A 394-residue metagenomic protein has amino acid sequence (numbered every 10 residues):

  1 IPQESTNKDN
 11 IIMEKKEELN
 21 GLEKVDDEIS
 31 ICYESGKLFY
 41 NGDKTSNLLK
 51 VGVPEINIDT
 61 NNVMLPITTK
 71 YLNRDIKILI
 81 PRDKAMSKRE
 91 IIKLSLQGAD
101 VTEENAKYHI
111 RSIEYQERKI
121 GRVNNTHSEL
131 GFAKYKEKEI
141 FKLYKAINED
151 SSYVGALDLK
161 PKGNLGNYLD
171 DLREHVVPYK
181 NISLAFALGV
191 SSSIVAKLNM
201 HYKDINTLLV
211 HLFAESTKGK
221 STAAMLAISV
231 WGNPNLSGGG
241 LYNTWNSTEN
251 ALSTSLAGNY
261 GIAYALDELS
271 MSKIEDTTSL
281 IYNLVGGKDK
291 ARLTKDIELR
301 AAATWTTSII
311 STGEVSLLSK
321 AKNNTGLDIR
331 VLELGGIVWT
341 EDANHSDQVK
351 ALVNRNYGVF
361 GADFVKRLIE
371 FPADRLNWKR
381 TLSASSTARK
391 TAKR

Functional and structural regions predicted by a protein language model:
P2-V177, T254-S255, N259-I262, W378: Conserved glycine-centered beta->alpha loop in an early N-terminal alpha/beta scaffold
K145-L236: P-loop NTPase catalytic core of nucleic-acid-dependent motor ATPases
A223-T277: AAA+/P-loop NTPase substrate/partner-engagement loops
Y260-A263, T304-I309: Loop/turn-to-beta-strand initiation segments
S270-M271, E314-L318, I337-T340: Conserved nucleotide-binding/hydrolysis micro-motifs of P-loop NTPases
T278-L293: Conserved catalytic/switch belt of AAA+ P-loop NTPases
A303, A321-R394: Phosphate-sensing "switch" segment of ASCE/P-loop ATPases
T306-E314, E333: Structural recognition of the conserved hydrophobic beta-strand(s) that form the central parallel beta-sheet of P-loop
